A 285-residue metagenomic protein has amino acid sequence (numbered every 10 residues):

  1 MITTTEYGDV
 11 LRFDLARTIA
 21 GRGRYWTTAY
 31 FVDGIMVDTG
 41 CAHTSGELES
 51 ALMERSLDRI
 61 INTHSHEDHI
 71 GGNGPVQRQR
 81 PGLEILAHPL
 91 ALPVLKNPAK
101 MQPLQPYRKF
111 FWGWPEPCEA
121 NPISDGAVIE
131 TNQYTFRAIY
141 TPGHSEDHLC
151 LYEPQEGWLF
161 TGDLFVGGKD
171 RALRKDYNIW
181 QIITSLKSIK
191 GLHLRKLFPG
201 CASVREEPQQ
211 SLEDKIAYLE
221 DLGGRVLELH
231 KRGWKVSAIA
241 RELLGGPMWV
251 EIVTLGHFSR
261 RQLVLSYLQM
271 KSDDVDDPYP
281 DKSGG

Functional and structural regions predicted by a protein language model:
M1-R55, C150-G162: Conserved beta-strand hairpin/beta-sheet module of binuclear metal-dependent hydrolase folds, prominently
T4-Y7, A91-Y140, S145, P154-Q155 (+1 more regions): Metallo-beta-lactamase
V37-G40, D58-H66, I85-P89, Y140-G143 (+2 more regions): Active-site neighborhood of phospho(di)ester-bond hydrolases with catalytic His/Asp-centered motifs
T44, S65-G71, L92-L95, E146-H148 (+2 more regions): Active-site environment of divalent metal-dependent phosphoester hydrolases
G46-I129, A217: Active-site HxH/HxHxD metal-binding segment of metal-dependent hydrolases
Q79, W180-V236, E242, G246: Divalent-metal (often Zn2+) His-rich catalytic cores of metallo-beta-lactamase-fold enzymes
P115-K175, F258, V264-L268, V275-G284: Mobile, glycine- and charge-enriched loop segments and immediately flanking short secondary-structure elements within
L229-G285: C-terminal regulatory/interaction regions
